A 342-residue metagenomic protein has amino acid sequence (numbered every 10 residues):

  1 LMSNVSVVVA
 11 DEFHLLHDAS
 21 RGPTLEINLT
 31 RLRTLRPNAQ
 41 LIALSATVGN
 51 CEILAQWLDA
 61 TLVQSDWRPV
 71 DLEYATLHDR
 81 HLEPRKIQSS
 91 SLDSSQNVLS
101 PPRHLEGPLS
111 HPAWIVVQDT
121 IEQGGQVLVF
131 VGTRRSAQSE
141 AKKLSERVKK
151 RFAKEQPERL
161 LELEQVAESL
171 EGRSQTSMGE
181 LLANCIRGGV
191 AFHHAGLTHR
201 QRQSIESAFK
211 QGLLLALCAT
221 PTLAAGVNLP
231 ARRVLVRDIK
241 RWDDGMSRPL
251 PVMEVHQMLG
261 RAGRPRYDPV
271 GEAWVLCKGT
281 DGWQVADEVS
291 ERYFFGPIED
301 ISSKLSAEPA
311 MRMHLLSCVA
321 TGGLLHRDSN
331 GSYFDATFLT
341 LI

Functional and structural regions predicted by a protein language model:
L1, R202-E206, K210-A231, L235-V236 (+2 more regions): Beta-edge loop/turn motif
L1-I42: SF2 helicase catalytic motif II
D11-F13, T220, D238: Walker B catalytic acidic pair
L15-L16, N50, S136, A225 (+2 more regions): Residues immediately C-terminal
T30, N38-K143, I186, A191 (+2 more regions): Conserved interdomain linker/interface between the two RecA-like ATPase lobes of SF2 helicase motors
A39, L229, R233-Y293: Conserved segment of the helicase C-terminal RecA-like domain
F130, R134-A216, R248-M253: Conserved C-terminal RecA-like helicase domain
R200-F209, F295-I342: C-terminal accessory/connector segments of nucleic-acid motor ATPases
